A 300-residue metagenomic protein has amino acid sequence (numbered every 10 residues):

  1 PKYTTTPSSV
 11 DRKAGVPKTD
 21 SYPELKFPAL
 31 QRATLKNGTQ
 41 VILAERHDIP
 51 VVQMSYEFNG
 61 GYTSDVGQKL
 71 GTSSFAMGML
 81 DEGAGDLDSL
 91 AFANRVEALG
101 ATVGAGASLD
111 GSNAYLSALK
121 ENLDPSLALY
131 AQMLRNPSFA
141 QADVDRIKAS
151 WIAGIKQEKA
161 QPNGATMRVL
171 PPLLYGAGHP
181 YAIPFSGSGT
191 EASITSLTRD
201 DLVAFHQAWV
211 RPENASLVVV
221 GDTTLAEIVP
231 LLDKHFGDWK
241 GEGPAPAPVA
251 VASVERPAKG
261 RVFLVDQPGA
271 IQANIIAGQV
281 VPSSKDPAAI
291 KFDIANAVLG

Functional and structural regions predicted by a protein language model:
Y3-S64, G85-L123, D145, Q157-N214 (+2 more regions): Non-catalytic beta-strand/loop surface segments
G38, S74, A114, Y130 (+5 more regions): Divalent metal-coordination and catalytic microenvironments
D65-K69, D124-L127, Q141, P230 (+1 more regions): Solvent-exposed, non-transmembrane alpha-helical starts
L70-L87: Active-site SXXK
E82-L87, L116-S150: M16/insulysin-pitrilysin zinc metalloprotease superfamily fold
D88-S89, L225-P230, P287: Extracytoplasmic/secreted cell-surface and envelope-processing proteins
L119-L123, G221-A226: Helix N-cap motif at beta-to-alpha junctions
Q132-F139, H235-G243: A common structural junction motif
